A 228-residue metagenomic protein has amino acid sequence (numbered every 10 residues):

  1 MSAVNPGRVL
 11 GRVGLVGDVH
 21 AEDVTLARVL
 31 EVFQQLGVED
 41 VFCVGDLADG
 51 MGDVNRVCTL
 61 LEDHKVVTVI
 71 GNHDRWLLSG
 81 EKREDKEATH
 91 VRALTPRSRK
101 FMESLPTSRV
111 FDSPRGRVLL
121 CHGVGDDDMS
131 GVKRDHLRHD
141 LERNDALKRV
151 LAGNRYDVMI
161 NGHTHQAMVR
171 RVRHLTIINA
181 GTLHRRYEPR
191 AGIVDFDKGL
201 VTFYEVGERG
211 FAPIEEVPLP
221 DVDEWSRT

Functional and structural regions predicted by a protein language model:
S2-S104: Core catalytic region of metal-dependent phosphoesterases/phosphodiesterases, especially metallo-beta-lactamase-like
A3, R8-V9, M168-T228: Acidic, His/Gly-rich catalytic cores of divalent-metal-dependent hydrolytic chemistry
R12-H20, R117-D126, T176-G181: Active-site-proximal beta-strand elements of phosphoester/diester hydrolases
H20-T25, D49-G52, D74-S79, D126-D128 (+2 more regions): Active-site environment of divalent metal-dependent phosphoester hydrolases
A27-R28, V54-R56, K82, V132-K133 (+2 more regions): Short amphipathic alpha-helical segments
Q34-G37, R97-R171: His/acidic metal-ligating clusters that form di-metal
K65, R117, K198-L200: Structural motif
T68, M159, I177-N179: Conserved beta-strand scaffold positions in the cores of enzyme catalytic domains, especially in NTP/NDP-utilizing
